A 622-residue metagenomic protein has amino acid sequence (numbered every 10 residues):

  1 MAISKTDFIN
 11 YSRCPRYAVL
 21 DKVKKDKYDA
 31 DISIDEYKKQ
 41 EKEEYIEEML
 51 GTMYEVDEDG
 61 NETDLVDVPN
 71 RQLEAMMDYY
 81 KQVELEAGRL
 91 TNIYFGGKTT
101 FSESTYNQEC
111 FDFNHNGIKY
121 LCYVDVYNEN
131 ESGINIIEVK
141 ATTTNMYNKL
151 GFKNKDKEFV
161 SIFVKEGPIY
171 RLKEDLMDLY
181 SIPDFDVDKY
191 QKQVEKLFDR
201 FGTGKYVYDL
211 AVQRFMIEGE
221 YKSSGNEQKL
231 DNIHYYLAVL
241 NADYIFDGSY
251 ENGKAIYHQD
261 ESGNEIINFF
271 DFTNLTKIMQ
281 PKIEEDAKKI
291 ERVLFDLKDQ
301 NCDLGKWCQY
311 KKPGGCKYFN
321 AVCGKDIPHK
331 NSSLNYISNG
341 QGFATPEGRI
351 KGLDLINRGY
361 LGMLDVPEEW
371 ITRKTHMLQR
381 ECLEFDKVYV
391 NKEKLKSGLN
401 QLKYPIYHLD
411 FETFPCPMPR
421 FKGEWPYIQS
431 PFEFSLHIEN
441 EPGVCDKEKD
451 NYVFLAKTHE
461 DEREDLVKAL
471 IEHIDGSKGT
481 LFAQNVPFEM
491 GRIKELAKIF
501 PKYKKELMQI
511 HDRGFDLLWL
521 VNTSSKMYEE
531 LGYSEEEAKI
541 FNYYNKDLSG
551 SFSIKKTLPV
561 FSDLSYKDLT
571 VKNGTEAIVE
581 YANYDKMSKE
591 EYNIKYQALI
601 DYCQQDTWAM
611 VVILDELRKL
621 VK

Functional and structural regions predicted by a protein language model:
M1-D7, Y11-S12, K25-D26, S33-Y54 (+3 more regions): Cys/His-rich finger/ribbon microdomains and the adjacent scaffold used for macromolecule binding/structural
M1-I136, T142-D175, G340-V388: Metal-dependent nuclease catalytic cores that hydrolyze phosphodiester bonds in DNA/RNA, characterized by
Y37-D64, G151-F198, I256-L275, Y528-N542: Charged, glycine/proline-rich intrinsically disordered loops and linkers
E84, G88-N92, I136-E138, T143 (+2 more regions): Conserved RNase H-like, two-metal-ion catalytic cores of nucleic-acid enzymes
E103-C110, Y123-N128, I136-A141, V194-L197 (+4 more regions): Conserved DEDDh/DEDDy metal-dependent 3′-5′ exonuclease domain
I134-V139, E174-K192, E291, I438 (+2 more regions): Active-site-adjacent bridging/hinge elements
N148, F246-E251, P417-K422, M490-I499: A short acidic (Asp/Glu
D199-Y206, V212-F215, I233-N241, G248-Y250 (+6 more regions): Acidic, Mg2+-coordinating catalytic module of metal-dependent nucleases/exonucleases that use a two-metal-ion mechanism
